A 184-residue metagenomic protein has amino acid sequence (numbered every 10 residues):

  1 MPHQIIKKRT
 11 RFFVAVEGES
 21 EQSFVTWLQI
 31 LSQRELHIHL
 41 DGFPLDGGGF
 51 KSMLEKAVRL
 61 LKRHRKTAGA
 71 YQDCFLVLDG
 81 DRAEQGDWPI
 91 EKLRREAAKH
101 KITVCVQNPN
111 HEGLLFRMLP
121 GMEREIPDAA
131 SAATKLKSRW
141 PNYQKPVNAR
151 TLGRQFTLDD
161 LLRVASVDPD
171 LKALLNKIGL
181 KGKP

Functional and structural regions predicted by a protein language model:
M1-R11, Q22-P44, A57-P184: C-terminal accessory helical subdomains adjacent to catalytic cores in phosphodiester- and nucleotide-handling enzymes
V16-S20: Helix N-cap/beta->alpha junction signal
